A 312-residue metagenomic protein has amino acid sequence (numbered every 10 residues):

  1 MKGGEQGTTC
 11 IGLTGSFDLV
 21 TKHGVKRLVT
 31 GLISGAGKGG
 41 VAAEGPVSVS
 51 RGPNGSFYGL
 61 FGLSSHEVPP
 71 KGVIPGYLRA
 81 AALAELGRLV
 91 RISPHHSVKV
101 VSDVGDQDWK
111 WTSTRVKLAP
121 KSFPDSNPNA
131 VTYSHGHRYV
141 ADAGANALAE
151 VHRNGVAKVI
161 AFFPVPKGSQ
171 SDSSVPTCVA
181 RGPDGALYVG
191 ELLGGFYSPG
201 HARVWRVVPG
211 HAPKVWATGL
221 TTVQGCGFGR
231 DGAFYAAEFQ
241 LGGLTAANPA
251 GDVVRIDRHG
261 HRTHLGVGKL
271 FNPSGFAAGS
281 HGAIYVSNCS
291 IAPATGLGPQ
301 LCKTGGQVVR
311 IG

Functional and structural regions predicted by a protein language model:
M1, Y58-F61, V140-A141, Y188-E191 (+2 more regions): Residue position within the beta-strands of beta-propeller blades
G3-L13, V68-E85, A143-G144, F196-H201 (+2 more regions): Short, solvent-exposed loop/turn segments at conserved positions within beta-propeller repeat blades
L13-D18, E85-V90, A147-E150, A202-W205 (+2 more regions): A short loop-to-beta-strand structural motif that recurs across blades of beta-propeller domains
L13-T14, G35-S56, L86, D108-R138 (+6 more regions): Beta-rich, blade/repeat-based domains predominating in secreted/periplasmic proteins but also intracellular
S16, S56-Y58, S97, H137-Y139 (+8 more regions): Generic structural signal for coil-to-beta-strand starts
V20-G24, I92-H96, V151-V156, V207-A212 (+2 more regions): Short loop/turn segments that connect beta-strands within beta-propeller blades
V25-L32, H96-Q107, K158-P164, K214-T218 (+1 more regions): Beta-propeller fold detector
A277-G312: Blade-level signature of beta-propeller repeat domains, shared across WD40, Kelch, NHL, RCC1 and BNR/Asp-box propellers
